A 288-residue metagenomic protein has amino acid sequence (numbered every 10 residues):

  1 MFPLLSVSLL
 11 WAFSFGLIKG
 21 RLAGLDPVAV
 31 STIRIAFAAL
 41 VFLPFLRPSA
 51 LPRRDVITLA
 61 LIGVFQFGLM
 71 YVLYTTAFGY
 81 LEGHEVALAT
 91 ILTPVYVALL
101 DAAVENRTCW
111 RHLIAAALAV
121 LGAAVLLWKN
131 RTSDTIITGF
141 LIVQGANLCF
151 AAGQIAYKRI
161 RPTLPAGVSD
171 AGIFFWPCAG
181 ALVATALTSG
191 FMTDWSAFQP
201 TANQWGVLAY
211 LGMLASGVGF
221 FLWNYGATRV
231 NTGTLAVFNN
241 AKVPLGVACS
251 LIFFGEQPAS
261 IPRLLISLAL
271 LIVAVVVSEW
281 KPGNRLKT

Functional and structural regions predicted by a protein language model:
M1-A29, T132-P162, V183-L187, M213 (+2 more regions): Glycine-/small-residue-enriched transmembrane alpha-helix faces in small-molecule transporters and effluxers
L10, S14-F15, L43-T90, A123-L126 (+1 more regions): Specific transmembrane alpha-helical segments of multi-pass solute transporters/efflux pumps, especially DMT/EamA
A12, G16, G63-G68, V72 (+5 more regions): Hydrophobic/small/kink-forming positions within alpha-helical transmembrane segments of polytopic membrane proteins
A23-V28, T32, L51-I57, W128-C149 (+2 more regions): Juxtamembrane helix-entry segments on the extracytoplasmic side of multipass membrane proteins
S31-I33, E85-L92, Y157-L182, M213-I252: Helix-helix packing/entry segments at the starts of transmembrane helices
A39-F42, V97-A98, S133-T193, L208 (+1 more regions): Transmembrane alpha-helical segments that form core, pore/gating elements of small-molecule transporters/exporters
F42, L92, T108-K129, A241 (+2 more regions): Hydrophobic transmembrane alpha-helices of multi-pass small-molecule transport proteins
D55-V64, T108-V120, G139-F140, G167-W176: Cytoplasmic-side transmembrane-helix entry/capping segments in multi-pass membrane proteins
